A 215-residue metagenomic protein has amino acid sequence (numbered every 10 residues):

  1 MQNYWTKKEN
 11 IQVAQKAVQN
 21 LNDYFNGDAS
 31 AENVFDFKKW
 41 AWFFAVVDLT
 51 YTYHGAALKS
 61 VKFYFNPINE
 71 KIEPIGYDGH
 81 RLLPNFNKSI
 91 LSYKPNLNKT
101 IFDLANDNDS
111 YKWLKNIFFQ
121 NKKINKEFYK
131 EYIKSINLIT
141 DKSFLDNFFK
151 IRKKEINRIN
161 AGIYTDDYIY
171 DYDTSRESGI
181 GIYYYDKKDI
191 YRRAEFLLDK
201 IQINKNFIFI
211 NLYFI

Functional and structural regions predicted by a protein language model:
M1-F214: Catalytic-core segments of enzymes that bind and process phosphorylated/nucleotide-bearing substrates
